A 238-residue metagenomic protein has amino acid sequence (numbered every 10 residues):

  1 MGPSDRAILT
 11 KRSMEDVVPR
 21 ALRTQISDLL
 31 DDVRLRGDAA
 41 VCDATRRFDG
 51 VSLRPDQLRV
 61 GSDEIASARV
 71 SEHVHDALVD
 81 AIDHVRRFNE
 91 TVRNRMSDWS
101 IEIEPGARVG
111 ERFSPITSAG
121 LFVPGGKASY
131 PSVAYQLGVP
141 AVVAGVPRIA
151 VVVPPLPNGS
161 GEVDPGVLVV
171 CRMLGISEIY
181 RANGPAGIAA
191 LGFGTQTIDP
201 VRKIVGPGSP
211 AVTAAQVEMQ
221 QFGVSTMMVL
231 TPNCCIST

Functional and structural regions predicted by a protein language model:
M1-G110, S114: N-terminal Rossmann-like NAD(P)+-binding subdomain of aldehyde/semialdehyde dehydrogenases
M1-T10, V163-I179: Active-site-proximal helix-loop elements at catalytic-domain edges
V17, A21-T24, D28, R36-A39 (+10 more regions): Conserved active-site and cofactor/substrate-binding residues in soluble primary-metabolism enzymes
G37, P147, S177: Short acidic/polar active-site loop segments enriched in Thr and Asp
W99-V169: Conserved small-residue-rich beta-alpha loop and adjacent elements that most often cradle the phosphate/pyrophosphate
I149, P155-R172, R181-F193, K203: Alpha-helical recognition segments enriched in aromatics with Gly/Pro capping that present substrate-recognition
G175-T238: Conserved NAD(P)+-binding/catalytic subdomain of aldehyde/semialdehyde dehydrogenases
